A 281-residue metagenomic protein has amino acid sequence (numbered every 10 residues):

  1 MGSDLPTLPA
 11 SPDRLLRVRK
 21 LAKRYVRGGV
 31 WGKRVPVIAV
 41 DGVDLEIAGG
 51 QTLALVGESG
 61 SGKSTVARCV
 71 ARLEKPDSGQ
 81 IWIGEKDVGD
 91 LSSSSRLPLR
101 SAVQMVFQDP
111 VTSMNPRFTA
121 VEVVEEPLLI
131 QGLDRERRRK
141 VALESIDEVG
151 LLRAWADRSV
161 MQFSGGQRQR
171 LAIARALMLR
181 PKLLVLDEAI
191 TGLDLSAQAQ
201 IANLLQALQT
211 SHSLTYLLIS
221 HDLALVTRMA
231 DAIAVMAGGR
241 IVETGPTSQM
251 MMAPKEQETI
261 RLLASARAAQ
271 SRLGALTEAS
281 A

Functional and structural regions predicted by a protein language model:
V30-V35, V88-Q104, F118, E122 (+3 more regions): ABC ATPase NBD coupling module
A71: Helix-to-loop junction immediately C-terminal to a conserved catalytic motif
D87, R137-A154, L263-A264: Conserved ABC ATPase "signature" region
S159-F163, Q167: Conserved ABC ATPase signature
R180: Conserved catalytic motifs of ABC-family nucleotide-binding domains
T244-G245: ABC ATPase "signature
